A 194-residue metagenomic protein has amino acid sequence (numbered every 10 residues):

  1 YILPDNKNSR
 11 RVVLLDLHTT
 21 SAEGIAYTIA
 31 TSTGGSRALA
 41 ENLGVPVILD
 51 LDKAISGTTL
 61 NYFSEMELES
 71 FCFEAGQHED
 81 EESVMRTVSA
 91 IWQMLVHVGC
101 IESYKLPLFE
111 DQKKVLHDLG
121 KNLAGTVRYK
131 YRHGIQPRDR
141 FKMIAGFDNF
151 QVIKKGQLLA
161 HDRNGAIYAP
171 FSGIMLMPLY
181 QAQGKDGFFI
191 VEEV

Functional and structural regions predicted by a protein language model:
Y1-V194: Structured catalytic-domain cores with a bias toward divalent-metal coordination
